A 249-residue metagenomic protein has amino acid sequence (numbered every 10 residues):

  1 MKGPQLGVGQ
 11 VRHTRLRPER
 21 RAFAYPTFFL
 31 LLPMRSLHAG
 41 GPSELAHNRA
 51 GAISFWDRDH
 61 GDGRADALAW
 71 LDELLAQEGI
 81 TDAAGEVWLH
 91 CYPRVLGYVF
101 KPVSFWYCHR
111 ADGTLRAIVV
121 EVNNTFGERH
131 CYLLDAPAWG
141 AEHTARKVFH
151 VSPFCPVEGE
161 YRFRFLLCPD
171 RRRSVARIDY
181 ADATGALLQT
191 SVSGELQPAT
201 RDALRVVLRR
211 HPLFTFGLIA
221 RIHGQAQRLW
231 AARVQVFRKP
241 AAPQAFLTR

Functional and structural regions predicted by a protein language model:
M1-R249: Mature, function-bearing regions of proteins
